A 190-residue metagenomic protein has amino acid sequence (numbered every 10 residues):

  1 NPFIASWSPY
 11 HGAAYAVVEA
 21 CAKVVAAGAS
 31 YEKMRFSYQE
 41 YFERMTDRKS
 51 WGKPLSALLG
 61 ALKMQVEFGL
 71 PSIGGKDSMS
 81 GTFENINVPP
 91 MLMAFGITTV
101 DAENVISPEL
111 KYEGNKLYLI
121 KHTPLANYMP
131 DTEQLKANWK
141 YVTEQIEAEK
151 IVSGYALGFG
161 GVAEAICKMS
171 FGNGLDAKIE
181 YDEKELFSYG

Functional and structural regions predicted by a protein language model:
N1-T132: Glycine-rich phosphate/pyrophosphate-binding loop regions near the starts of catalytic domains
G12-A16, N138, V162: Catalytic-loop motifs flanking and including active-site residues across diverse enzymes
S50, P54-F68, I73, D77-P90 (+1 more regions): Glycine-/charge-enriched secondary-structure boundary and capping motifs
F95-D101, T132-W139, K178-E183: A general structural motif
L119-E149, G158: Flexible, low-complexity linker and terminal segments
